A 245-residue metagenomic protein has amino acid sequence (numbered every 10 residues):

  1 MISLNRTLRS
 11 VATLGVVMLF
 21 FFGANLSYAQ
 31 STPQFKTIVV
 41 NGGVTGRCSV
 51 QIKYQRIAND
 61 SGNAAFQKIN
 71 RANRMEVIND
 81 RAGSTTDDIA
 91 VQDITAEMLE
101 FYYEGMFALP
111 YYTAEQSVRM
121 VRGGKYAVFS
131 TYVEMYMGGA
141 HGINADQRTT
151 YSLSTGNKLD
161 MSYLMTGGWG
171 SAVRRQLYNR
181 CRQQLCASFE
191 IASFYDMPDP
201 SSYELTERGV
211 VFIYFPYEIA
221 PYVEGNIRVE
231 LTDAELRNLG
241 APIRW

Functional and structural regions predicted by a protein language model:
I2-G15: Bacterial N-terminal signal peptides that target proteins for export
M18-Y28: C-terminal segment of classical bacterial N-terminal signal peptides
S27-W245: Compositionally biased intrinsically disordered regions enriched in Thr/Gly
